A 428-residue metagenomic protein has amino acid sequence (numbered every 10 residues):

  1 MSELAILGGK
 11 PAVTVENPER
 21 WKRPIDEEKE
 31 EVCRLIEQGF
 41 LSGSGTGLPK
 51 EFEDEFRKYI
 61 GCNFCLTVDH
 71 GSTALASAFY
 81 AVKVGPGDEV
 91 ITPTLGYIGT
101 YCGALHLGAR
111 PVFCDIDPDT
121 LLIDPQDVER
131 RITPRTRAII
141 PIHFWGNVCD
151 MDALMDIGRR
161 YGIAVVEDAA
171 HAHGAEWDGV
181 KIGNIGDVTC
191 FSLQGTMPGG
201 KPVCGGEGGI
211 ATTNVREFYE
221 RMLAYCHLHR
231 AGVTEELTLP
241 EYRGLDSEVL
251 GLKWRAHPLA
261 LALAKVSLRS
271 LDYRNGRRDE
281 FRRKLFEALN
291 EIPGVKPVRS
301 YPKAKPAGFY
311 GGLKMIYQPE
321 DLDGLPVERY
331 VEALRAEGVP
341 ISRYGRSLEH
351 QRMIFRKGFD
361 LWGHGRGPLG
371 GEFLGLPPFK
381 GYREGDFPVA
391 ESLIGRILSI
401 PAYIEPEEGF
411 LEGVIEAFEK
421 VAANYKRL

Functional and structural regions predicted by a protein language model:
M1-A81, G85, R159, S392-G395 (+2 more regions): Conserved PLP-binding active-site segment in aminotransferase class I/II-type PLP enzymes
N63, P93, P388, I400-A402: Short, proline-centered helix/strand-breaking motifs
Y80-A169, E176: PLP-dependent aminotransferase-like
M155-A164, G205, I210-R230, L325 (+1 more regions): Basic phosphate/pyrophosphate-binding loop/patch that engages nucleotide-derived ligands
A172-G179, I185-G312: Active-site region of PLP-dependent enzymes
R230-E241, E287-L289, Y330-I397: Conserved PLP cofactor-binding pocket of PLP-dependent enzymes
R299-A304, F309-L322, I341-W362, G395-G409: Conserved PLP-binding active-site segment of the aspartate aminotransferase-like
